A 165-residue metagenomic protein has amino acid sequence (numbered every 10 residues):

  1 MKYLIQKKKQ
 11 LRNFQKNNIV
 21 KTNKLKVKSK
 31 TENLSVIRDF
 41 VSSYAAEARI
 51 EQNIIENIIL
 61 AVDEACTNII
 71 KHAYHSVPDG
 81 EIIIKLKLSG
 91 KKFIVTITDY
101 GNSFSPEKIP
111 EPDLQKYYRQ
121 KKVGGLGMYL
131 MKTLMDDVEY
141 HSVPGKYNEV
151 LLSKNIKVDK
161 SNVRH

Functional and structural regions predicted by a protein language model:
K2-K24, I70-H165: Conserved beta-strand-loop-beta-strand hairpin that lines the nucleotide-binding pocket of ATP/GTP-utilizing enzymes
K7-K8, L34-S35, A46-R49, I58 (+1 more regions): Short acidic/polar alpha-helix capping motifs at helix-coil junctions
N18-Q52: Helix-loop-beta hinge of the Bergerat
T31-L34, I55, I59, D79 (+1 more regions): Short, structured helix-loop boundary elements
V41-D63, Q120-K122: Conserved short strand/loop->alpha-helix "switch" segment adjacent to the catalytic nucleotide/phosphoryl-transfer site
E64, N68: Conserved polar catalytic motif of the HATPase_c/GHKL fold
